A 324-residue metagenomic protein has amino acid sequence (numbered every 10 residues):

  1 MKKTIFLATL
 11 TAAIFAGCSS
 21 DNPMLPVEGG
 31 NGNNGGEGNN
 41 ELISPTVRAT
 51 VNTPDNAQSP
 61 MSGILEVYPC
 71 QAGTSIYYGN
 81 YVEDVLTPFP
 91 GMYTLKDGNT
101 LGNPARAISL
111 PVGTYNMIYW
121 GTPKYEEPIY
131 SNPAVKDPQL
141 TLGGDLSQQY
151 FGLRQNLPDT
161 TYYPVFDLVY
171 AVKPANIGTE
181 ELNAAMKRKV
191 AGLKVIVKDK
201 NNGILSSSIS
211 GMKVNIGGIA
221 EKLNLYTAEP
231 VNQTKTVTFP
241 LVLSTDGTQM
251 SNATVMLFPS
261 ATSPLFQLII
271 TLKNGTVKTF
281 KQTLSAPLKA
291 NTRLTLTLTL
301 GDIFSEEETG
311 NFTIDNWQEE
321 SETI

Functional and structural regions predicted by a protein language model:
T4-D55, N291, E307-I324: Bacterial Sec-dependent N-terminal signal peptides
R48, A261-I324: Hydrophilic extracytoplasmic domains
R48-P60, I196-S206: Structural motif
T74-R188: Short, low-hydrophobicity acidic/polar segments
W120-K124, K198, T271-G275: Beta-strand-rich extracellular modules
Q148-I204, L294-I324: Compositionally biased low-complexity segments at domain edges in trafficked proteins and select soluble regulators
P174-T179, T245-T248, P287-R293: Solvent-exposed, conformationally flexible loop/turn segments
G192-A253: Short helix-loop boundary/capping segments
